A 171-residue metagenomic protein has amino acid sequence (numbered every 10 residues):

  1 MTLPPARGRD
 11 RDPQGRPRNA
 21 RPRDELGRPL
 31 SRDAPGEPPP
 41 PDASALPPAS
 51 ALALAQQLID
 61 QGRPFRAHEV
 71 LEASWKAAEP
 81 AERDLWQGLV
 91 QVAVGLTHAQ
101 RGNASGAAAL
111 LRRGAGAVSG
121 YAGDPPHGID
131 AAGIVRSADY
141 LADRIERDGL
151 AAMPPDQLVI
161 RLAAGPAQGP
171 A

Functional and structural regions predicted by a protein language model:
M1-A78, R113, A117-A171: N-terminal alpha-helical interaction modules that lie
A45, R83-L85: Residue signature of alpha-solenoid helical repeat architecture, marking inter-repeat boundaries and helix-start
L85-Q87, P126: Alpha-solenoid helical repeat scaffolds
R101-A108: Short coil/turn connectors between adjacent alpha-helices in alpha-solenoid helical repeat scaffolds
